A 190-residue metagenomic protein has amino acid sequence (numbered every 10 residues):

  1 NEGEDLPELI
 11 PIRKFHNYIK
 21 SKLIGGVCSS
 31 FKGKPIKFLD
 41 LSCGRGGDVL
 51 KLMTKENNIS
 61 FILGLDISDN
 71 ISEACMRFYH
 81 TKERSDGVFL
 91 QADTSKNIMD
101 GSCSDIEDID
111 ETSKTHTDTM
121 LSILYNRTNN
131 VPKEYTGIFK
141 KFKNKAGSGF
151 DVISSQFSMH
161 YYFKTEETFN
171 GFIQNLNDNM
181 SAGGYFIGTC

Functional and structural regions predicted by a protein language model:
N1-K32: Class I SAM-dependent methyltransferase Rossmann-like catalytic core, especially the SAM/SAH-binding loop
K34-G44, L63: Conserved class I S-adenosyl-L-methionine
P35, I59, G149-F150: Local beta-strand N-terminus motif with an aromatic residue
G46-L50: Glycine-rich SAM-binding Motif I of class I
M53-N126: Class I SAM-dependent methyltransferase SAM/SAH-binding core
K114-I123, K140-N144, S148-E167: A short SAM/SAH-binding and catalytic strip from SAM-dependent methyltransferases
T168-A182: A short glycine-rich, Lys/Arg-flanked "PGG" loop and its adjoining helix->strand segment in the class I
A182-C190: Conserved beta-strand signature within the Rossmann-like core of class I S-adenosyl-L-methionine
